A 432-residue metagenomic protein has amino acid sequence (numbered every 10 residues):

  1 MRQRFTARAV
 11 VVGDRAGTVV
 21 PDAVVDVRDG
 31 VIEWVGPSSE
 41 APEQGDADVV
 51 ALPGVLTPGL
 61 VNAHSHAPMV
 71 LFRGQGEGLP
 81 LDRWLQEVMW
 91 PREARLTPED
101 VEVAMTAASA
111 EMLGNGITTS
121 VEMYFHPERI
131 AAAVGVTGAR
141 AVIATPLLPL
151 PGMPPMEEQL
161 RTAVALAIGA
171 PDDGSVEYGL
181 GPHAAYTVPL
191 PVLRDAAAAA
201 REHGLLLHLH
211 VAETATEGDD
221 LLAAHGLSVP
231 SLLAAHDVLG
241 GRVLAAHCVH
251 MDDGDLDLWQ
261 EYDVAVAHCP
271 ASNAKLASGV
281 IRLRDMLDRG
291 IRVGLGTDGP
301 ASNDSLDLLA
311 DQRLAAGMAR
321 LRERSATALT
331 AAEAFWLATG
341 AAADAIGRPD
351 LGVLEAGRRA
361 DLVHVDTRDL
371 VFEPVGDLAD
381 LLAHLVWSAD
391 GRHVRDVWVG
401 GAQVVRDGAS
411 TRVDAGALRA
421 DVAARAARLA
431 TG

Functional and structural regions predicted by a protein language model:
M1-A23, R28-D29, A338-G432: Active-site microenvironment of metallo-dependent hydrolases
R2-T6, P42-R83, T106, L113-G114: Replace "His-x-His-based motif
R8, V25, G30, P53 (+14 more regions): Divalent metal-coordination and catalytic microenvironments
V55, R73-G138, R161-D172, A423-A427 (+1 more regions): Alpha-helical scaffold segments that flank or form the walls of functional sites
L71-V103, T137-G152, E157, V164 (+3 more regions): Active-site gating loops and adjacent loop-to-helix segments of metal-dependent hydrolytic enzymes
R129-V249, G254: Metal-coordinating catalytic core of metallo-dependent amide/deamination hydrolases
A215-L227, D255-Q260, A277-M286, N303-R320 (+1 more regions): Histidine/acidic-residue-rich catalytic or RNA/ligand-binding cores of hydrolases and nuclease-related proteins
A235-R242, R284-V371: His/Asp/Glu-enriched, well-ordered alpha-helical/loop segment that forms or immediately abuts the divalent-metal
